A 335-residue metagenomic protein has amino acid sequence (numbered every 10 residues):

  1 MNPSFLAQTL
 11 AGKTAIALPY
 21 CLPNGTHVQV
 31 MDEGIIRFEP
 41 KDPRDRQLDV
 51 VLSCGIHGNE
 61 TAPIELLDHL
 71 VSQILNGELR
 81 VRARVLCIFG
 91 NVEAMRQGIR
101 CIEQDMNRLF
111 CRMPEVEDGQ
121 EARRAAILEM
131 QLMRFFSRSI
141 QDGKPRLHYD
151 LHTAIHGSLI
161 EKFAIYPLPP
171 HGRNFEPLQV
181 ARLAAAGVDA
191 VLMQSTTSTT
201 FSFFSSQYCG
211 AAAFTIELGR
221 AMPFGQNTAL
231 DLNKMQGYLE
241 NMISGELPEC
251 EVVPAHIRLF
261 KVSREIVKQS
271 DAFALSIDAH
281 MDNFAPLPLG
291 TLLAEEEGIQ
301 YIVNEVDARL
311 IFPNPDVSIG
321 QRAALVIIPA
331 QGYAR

Functional and structural regions predicted by a protein language model:
M1-R335: Structured catalytic-domain cores with a bias toward divalent-metal coordination
